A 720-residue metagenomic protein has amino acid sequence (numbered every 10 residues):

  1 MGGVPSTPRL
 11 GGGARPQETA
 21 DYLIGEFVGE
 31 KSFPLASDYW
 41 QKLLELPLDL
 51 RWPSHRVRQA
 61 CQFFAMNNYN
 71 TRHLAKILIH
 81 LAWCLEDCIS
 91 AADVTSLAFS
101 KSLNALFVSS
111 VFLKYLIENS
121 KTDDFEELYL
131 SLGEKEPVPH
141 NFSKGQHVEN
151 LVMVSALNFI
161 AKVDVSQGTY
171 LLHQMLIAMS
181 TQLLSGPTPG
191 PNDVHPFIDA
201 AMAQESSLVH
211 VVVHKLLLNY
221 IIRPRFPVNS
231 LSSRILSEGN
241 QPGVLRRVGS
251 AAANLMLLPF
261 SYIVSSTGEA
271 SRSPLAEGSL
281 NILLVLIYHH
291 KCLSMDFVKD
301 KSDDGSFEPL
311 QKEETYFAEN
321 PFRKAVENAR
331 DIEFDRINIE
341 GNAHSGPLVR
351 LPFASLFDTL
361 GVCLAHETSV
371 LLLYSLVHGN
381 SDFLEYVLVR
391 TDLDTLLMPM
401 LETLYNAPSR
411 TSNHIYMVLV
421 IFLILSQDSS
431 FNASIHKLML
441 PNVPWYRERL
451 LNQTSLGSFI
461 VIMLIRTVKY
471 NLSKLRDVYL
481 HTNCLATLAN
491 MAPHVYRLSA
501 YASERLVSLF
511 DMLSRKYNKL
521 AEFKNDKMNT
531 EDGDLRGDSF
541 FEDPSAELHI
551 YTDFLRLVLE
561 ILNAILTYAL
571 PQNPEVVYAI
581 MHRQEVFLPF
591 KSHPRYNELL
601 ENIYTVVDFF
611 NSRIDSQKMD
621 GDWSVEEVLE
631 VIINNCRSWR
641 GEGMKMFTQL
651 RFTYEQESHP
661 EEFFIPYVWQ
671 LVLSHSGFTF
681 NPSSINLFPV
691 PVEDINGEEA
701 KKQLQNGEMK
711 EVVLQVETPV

Functional and structural regions predicted by a protein language model:
G2-A276: Long amphipathic alpha-helical scaffold regions
T19, E26, K31, A36-Y39 (+15 more regions): Extended alpha-helical solenoid scaffolds
E26, E30, L46, L50 (+35 more regions): Residue-level signature of the C-terminal ends
A36, L43, L48-Q62, F99-P139 (+9 more regions): HEAT-repeat alpha-solenoid elements in large eukaryotic scaffold proteins
T71-H80, K144-S155, I282, S306-A486 (+3 more regions): Alpha-solenoid helical repeat scaffolds
C84-S100, V138-F142, N158-S166, A201-A203 (+11 more regions): Helix-loop junctions that connect tandem helical modules in alpha-solenoid scaffolds
D123-S155, T188-L218, V298-I332, L388-L396 (+4 more regions): Alpha-helical scaffold repeats of the Armadillo/HEAT/TPR superfamily
L401, S409-V720: Eukaryotic scaffolding regions of large macromolecular assemblies
